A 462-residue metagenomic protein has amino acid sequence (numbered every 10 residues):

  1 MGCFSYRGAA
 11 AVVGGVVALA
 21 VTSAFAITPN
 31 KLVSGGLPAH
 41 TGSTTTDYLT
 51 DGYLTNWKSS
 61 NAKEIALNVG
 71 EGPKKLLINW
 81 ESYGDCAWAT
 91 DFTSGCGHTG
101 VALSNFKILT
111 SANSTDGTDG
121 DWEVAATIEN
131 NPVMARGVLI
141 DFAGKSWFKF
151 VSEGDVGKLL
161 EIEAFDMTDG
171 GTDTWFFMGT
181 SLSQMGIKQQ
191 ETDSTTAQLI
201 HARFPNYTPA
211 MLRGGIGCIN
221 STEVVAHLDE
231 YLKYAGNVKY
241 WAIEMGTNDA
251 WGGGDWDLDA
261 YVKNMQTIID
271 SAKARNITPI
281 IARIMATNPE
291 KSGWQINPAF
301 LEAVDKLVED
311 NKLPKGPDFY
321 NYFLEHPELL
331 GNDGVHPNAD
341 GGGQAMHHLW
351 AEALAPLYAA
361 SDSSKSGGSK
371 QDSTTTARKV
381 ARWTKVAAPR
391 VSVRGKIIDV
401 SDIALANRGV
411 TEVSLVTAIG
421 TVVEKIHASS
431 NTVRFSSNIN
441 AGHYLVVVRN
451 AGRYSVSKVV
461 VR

Functional and structural regions predicted by a protein language model:
A26-G72, E81-D91, G97-A102, A112-G117 (+3 more regions): Disordered, acidic Ser/Thr/Pro-rich linker "stalks" and the adjacent N-terminal cap of the next globular domain
G35, S59, A87-T168: Trp- and acidic/polar-enriched beta-sheet ligand-binding modules for extracellular glycan and matrix recognition
D141-G214, D229-N237: Serine-esterase "nucleophile elbow" of acetyl-processing enzymes
I187, T196-A197, T222-V262, S271 (+1 more regions): Oxyanion-hole/transition-state-stabilizing segment in secreted/luminal serine hydrolases and related acyltransferases
K188, A250, T287-G368, D372: Catalytic His-Asp segment of secreted/periplasmic serine-dependent ester chemistry enzymes
E244-N248, I268-L301: Active-site segments of SGNH/GDSL-like serine hydrolases that catalyze O-acetyl group transfer/hydrolysis on lipids
V380-R462: C-terminal outer-membrane/trafficking sorting elements
